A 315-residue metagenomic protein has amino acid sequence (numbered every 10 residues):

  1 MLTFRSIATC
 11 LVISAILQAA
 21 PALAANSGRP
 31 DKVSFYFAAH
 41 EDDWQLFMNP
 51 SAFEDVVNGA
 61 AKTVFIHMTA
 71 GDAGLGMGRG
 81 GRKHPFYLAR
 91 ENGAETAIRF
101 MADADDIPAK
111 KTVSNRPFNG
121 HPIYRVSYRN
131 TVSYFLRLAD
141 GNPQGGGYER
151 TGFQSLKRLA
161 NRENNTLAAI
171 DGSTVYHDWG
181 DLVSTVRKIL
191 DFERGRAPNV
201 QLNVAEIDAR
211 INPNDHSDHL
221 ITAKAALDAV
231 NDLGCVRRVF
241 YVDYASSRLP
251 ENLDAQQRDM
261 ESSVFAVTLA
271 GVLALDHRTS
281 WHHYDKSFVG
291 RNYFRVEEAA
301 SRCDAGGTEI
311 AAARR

Functional and structural regions predicted by a protein language model:
M1-T9: Bacterial N-terminal signal peptides that target proteins for export
A8-Q18: Bacterial N-terminal signal peptides
A24-R194, L227-D232, E261-A266, N292 (+2 more regions): Active-site rim/loop-helix segments in enzyme catalytic domains that contact anionic ligands
A38-A39, I66-M68, V204-A205, V239-Y244: Active-site neighborhood of phospho(di)ester-bond hydrolases with catalytic His/Asp-centered motifs
P117-N119, E149, G172-H177, R187-A197 (+2 more regions): The feature marks non-catalytic terminal segments
L138, V204-A209: Short, well-ordered beta-to-alpha junction loops that form the rim of enzyme active sites and present histidine/acidic
N142-Q144, R210-P213: Short, well-ordered, mixed-charge alpha-helical segments that flank or form enzyme active sites
